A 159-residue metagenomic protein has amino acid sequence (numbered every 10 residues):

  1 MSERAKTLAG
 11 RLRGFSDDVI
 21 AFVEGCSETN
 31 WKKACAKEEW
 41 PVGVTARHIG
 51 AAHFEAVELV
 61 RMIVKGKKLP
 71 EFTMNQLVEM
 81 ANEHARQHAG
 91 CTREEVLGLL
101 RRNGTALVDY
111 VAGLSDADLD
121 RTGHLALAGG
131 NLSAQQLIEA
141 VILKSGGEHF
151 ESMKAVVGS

Functional and structural regions predicted by a protein language model:
M1-R4, K37-E38, A85-T92, G130 (+1 more regions): Short amphipathic alpha-helical segments at helix-loop
S2-N30, A51-M62, A140-K144: Alpha-helical bundle segments that constitute or directly flank the non-heme di-iron/ferroxidase center
K6-A9, R13, A46, G50 (+4 more regions): Short amphipathic alpha-helical segments with heptad-repeat character
L8, A34, A85, V96 (+1 more regions): Generic anion/oxyanion-binding catalytic loop in active/binding sites
S16-E24, H53-R61, R101-S115, F150 (+1 more regions): Structural signal for well-ordered, non-membrane alpha-helices
A21, C35, R86, D109 (+1 more regions): Short, flexible active-site loop motifs that bind/organize anionic cofactors or intermediates
K32-E79, L119-S159: Short, contiguous alpha-helical
M80-R121: Acidic/histidine-rich alpha-helical segments that form the ligand environment of transition-metal centers
